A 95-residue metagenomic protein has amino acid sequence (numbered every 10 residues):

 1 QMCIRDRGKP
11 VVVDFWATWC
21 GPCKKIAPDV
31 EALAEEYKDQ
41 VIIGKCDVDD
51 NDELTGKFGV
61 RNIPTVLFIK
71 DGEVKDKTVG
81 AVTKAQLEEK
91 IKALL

Functional and structural regions predicted by a protein language model:
M2-I4: Short, small-residue-biased leader/transition segments that mark boundaries at the very start of proteins
G8-P10, K25-C46: Conserved helix-turn-beta segment immediately C-terminal to the redox Cys motif in thioredoxin-like folds
G8-V11, W16-W19, N62: Short pre-active-site segment immediately N-terminal to redox-active cysteine/selenocysteine motifs in thiol-based
V11, D52, F58-I69: Structural micro-motif
F15-D29: Conserved redox-active cysteine motifs that mediate thiol-disulfide chemistry, especially di-cysteine Cys-X(1-2)-Cys
D50-L54, A85: Short loop/turn elements that flank and shape the SAM/SAH-binding pocket of Class I
L67-L95: Non-catalytic, surface beta->alpha helical segment in thiol-disulfide oxidoreductase systems
